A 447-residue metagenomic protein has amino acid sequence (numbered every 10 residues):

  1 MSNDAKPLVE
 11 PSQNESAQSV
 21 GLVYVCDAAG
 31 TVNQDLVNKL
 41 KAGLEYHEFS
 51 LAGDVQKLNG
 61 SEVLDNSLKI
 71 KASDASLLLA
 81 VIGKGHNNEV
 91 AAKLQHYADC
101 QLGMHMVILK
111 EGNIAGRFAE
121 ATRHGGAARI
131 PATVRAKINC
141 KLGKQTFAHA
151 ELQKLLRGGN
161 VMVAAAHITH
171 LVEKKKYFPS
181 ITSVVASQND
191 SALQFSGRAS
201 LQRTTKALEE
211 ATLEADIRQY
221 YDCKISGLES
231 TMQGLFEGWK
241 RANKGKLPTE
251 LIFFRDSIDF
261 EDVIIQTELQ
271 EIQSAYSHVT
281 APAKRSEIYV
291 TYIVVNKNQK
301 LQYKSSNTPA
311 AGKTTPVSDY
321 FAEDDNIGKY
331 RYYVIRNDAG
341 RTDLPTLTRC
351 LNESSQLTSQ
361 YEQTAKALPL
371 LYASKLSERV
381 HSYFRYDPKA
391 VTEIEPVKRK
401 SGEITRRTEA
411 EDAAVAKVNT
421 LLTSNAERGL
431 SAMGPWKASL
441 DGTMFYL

Functional and structural regions predicted by a protein language model:
M1, V32, L36-K41, E229-F236: Intrinsically disordered low-complexity regions specifically enriched for long asparagine
M1-D4, S19, D27, P435 (+1 more regions): Noncatalytic nucleic-acid binding interfaces
M1-S16, A165, E173-K175, Q194: Long, contiguous juxta-domain segments that are non-catalytic but functionally important
D4-N14, N33-H47, V185: Histidine-anchored nucleotide/phosphate-binding helix
N14-G21, P248-I252: Surface-exposed beta-strand-to-loop junctions that form interaction patches on eukaryotic regulatory domains
E15, Y24, G30-D35, S187 (+3 more regions): A structural signal for beta-rich interaction modules in eukaryotic proteins
V20-Q56: Short, charged N-terminal beta->alpha structural module
E45-S50, D54-L447: Long, contiguous domain-sized segments
